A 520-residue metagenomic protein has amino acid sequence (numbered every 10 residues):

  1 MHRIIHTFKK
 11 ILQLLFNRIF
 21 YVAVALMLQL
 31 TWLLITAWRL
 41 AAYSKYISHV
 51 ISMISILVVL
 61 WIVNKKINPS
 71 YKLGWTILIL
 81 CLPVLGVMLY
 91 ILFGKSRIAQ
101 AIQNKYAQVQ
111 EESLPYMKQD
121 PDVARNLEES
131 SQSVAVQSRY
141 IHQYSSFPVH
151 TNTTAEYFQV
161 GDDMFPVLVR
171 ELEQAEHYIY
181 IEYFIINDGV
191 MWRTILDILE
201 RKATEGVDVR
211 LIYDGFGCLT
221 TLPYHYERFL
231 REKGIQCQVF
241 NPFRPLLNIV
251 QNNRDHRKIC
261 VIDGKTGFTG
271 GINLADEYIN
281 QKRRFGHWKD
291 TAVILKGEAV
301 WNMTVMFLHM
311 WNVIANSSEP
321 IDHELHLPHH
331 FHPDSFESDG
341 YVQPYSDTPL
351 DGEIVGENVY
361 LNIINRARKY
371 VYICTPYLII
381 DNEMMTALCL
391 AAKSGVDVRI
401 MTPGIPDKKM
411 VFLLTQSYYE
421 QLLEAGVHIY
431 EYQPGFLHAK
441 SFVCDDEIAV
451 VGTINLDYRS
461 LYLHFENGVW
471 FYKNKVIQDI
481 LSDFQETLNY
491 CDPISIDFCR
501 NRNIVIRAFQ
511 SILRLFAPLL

Functional and structural regions predicted by a protein language model:
M1-N358, N362, R366, P406 (+5 more regions): N-terminal localization/anchoring segments of enzymes in phospholipid and broader phosphate metabolism
F184, Y377, V411: Glycine- and other small-residue-rich loops at beta-strand/loop junctions that grip anionic moieties
C374-T375, T402, Y432, V451-G452: Thr-Gly-centered strand-to-loop micro-motif
Y377-V398, P403, K408: Helical hairpin unit composed of two closely spaced alpha helices linked by a short loop
T386, F412-Q416: Short glycine/threonine-rich loop-to-helix capping motif typified by GTGT followed within a few residues by an Asp-Pro
H428: Surface segments flanking catalytic/ligand-binding clefts of nucleic-acid enzymes
K440: Catalytic-core elements of nucleic-acid end-processing and repair enzymes
